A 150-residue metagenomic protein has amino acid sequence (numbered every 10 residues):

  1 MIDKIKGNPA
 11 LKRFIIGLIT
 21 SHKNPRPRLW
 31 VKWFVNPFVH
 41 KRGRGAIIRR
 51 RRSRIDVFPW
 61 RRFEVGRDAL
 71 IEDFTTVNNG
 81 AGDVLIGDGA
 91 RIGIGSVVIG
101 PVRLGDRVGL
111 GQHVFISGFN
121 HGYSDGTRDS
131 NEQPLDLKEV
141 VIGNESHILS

Functional and structural regions predicted by a protein language model:
M1-G45, D68, R107, H113-V114 (+4 more regions): Terminal amphipathic alpha-helical/low-complexity segments used for targeting or macromolecular assembly
R51-V65, L70-S150: Flexible, glycine/small-residue-enriched loop-and-beta-strand segment within the central core of proteins
